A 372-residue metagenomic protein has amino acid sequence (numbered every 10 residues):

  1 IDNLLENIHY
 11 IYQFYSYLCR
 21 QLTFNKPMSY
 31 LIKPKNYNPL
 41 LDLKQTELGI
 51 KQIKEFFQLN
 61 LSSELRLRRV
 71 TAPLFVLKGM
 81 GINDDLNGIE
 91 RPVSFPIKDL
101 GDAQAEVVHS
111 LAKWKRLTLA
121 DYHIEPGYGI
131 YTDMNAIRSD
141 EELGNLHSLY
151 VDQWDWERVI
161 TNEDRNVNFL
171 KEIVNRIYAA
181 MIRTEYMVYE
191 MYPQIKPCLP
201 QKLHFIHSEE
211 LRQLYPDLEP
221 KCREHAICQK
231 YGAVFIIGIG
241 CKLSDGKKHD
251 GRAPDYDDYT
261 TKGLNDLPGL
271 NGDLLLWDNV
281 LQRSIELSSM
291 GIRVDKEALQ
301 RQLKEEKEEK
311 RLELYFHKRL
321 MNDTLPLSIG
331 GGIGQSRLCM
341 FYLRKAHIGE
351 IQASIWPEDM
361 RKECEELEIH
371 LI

Functional and structural regions predicted by a protein language model:
I1, I8-I11: Short hydrophobic transmembrane-like helices used for membrane targeting/insertion
L4, Q13-L18: Short hydrophobic targeting helices and cationic amphipathic motifs that mediate membrane/organellar targeting
S29-H147, D155-V159: Class II aminoacyl-tRNA synthetase-like tRNA-binding/catalytic domains
L48-Q52, F56, R165-E172, R176 (+3 more regions): Generic recognition of stable, solvent-exposed alpha-helical segments in well-folded globular domains
L61-R68, I177-V188, A346: A generic secondary-structure signal for well-formed alpha-helical elements
T132-A226: Extended, charged alpha-beta segments that form solvent-exposed binding/catalytic grooves in nucleic-acid-handling
I137, S208-I372: A translation/RNA-centric and nucleic-acid-associated enzymatic feature enriched in Class II aminoacyl-tRNA synthetases
